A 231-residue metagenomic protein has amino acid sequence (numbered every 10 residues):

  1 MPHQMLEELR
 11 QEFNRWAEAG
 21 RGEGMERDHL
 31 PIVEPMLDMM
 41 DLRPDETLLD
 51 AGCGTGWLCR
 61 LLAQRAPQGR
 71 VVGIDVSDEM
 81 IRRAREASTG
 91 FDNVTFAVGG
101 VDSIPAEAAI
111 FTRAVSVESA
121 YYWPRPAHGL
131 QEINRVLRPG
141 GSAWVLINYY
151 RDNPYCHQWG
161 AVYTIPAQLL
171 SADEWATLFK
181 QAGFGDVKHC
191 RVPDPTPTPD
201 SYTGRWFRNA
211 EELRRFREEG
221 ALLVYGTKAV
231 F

Functional and structural regions predicted by a protein language model:
M1-R43, W57-L61, M80-R83, A87 (+5 more regions): Conserved class I S-adenosyl-L-methionine
T47-S103: Class I SAM-dependent methyltransferase SAM/SAH-binding core
D102-A114: A short acidic, Gly/Pro-enriched loop at the edge of an enzyme's catalytic core that lines a small-molecule cofactor
R113-P126: A short SAM/SAH-binding and catalytic strip from SAM-dependent methyltransferases
A127-P139: A short glycine-rich, Lys/Arg-flanked "PGG" loop and its adjoining helix->strand segment in the class I
G141-I147: Conserved beta-strand signature within the Rossmann-like core of class I S-adenosyl-L-methionine
N148-P166: Short, glycine-/aromatic-enriched active-site segment of Class I SAM-dependent methyltransferases
A167-G183: Short alpha-helix
